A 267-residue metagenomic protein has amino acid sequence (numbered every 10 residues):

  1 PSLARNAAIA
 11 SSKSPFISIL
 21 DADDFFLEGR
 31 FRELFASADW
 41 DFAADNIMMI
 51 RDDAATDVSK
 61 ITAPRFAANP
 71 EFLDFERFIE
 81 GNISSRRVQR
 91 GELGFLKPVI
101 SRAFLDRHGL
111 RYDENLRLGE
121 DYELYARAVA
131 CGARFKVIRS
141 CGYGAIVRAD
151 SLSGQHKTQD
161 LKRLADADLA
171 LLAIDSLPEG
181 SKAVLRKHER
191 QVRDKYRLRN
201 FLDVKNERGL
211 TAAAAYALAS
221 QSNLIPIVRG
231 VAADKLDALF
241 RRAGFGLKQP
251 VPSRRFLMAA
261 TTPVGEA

Functional and structural regions predicted by a protein language model:
P1-D160, A243: Nucleotide-sugar donor-binding/catalytic module of glycosyltransferases that assemble extracellular/cell-envelope
V137-A267: C-terminal subregions of glycosyltransferases and related glycan-biosynthesis enzymes
